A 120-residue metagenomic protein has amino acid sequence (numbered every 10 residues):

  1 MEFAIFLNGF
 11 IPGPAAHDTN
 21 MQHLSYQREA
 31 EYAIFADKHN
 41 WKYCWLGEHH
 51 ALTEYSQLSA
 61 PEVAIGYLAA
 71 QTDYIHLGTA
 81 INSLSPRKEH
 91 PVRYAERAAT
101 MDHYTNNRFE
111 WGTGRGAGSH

Functional and structural regions predicted by a protein language model:
M1-T79: N-terminal beta1-alpha1-beta2 module of alpha/beta enzyme domains
E2-Q22, P86-H120: Flexible, glycine-rich active-site loops centered on histidine and acidic residues that chelate a metal or position
H50, N82, G116: Catalytic metal-binding/acid-base residues of hydrolase active sites
A80-P86: Conserved strand-turn element in the central/C-terminal portion of the radical SAM core barrel that lines
